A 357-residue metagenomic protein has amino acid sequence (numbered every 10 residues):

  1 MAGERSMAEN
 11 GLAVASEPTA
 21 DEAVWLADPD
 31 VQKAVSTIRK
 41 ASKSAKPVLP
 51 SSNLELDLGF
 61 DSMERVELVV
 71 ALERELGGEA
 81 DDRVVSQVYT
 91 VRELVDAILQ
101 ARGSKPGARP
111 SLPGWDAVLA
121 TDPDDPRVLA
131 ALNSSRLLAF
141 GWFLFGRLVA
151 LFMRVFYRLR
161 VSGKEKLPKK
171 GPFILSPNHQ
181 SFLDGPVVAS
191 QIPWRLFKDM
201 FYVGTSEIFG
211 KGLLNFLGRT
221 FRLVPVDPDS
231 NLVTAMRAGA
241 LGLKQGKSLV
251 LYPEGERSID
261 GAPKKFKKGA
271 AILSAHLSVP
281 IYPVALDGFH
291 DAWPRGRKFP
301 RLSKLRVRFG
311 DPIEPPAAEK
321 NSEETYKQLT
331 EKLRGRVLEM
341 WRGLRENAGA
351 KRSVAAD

Functional and structural regions predicted by a protein language model:
M1-A130: Phosphopantetheine-dependent thiolation modules in NRPS/PKS and related acyl-activating systems
M1-M7, T234-D357: Non-catalytic C-terminal accessory region of glycerolipid acyltransferases and related lyso-lipid remodeling enzymes
L72, L175, L251: Conserved S/T- and glycine-rich ATP-binding loop of Class I adenylate-forming
L94, L151-V155, P225-D229, D260: Short, flexible loop segments at the rims of nucleotide/cofactor-binding pockets, characterized by
L99, H179, R219-F221, F299-L302: Short, hinge-like loop/turn segments at secondary-structure boundaries
L132-G163, G212-F221: A transmembrane-helix-recognition feature enriched in membrane-embedded lipid enzymes and envelope glyco-/phospholipid
Y157, E207, D229-V233, P263: A conditional alpha-helix N-cap/helix-loop micro-motif detector
K169-S230: Catalytic core of membrane glycerolipid acyltransferases/transacylases, capturing the structured, soluble-facing
